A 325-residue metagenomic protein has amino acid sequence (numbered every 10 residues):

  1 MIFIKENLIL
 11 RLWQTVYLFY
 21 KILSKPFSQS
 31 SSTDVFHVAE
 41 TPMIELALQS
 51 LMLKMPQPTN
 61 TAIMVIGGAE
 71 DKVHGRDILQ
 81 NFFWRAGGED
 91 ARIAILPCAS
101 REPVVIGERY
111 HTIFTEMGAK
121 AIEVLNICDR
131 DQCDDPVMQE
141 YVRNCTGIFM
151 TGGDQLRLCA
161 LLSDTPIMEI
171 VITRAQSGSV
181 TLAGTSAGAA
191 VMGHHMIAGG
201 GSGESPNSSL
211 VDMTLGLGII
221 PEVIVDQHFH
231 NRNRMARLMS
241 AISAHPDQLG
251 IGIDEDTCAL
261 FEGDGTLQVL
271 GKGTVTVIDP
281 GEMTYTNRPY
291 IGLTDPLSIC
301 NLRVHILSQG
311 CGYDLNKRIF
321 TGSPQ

Functional and structural regions predicted by a protein language model:
F3, L8-L10, L18-Y20, S28 (+1 more regions): Short hydrophobic targeting helices and cationic amphipathic motifs that mediate membrane/organellar targeting
T41-E89, R101-E116, I197-Q325: C-terminal and late-domain segments of enzyme folds
V65, E123-L125, F149-M150, L182-T185 (+1 more regions): General beta-strand structural signal in soluble alpha/beta enzymes
A94-C98: Short internal beta-strands
S100-N144, M150, R157: Portal/gating segments that form or line small-molecule/metal binding sites
Y141-G147, Q155-T181, V304-G310, L315-Q325: Mature, structured domains of secreted/extracytosolic soluble proteins
T151, R157-M235: Class I SAM-dependent methyltransferase SAM-binding "motif I" and its flanking Rossmann-like core
